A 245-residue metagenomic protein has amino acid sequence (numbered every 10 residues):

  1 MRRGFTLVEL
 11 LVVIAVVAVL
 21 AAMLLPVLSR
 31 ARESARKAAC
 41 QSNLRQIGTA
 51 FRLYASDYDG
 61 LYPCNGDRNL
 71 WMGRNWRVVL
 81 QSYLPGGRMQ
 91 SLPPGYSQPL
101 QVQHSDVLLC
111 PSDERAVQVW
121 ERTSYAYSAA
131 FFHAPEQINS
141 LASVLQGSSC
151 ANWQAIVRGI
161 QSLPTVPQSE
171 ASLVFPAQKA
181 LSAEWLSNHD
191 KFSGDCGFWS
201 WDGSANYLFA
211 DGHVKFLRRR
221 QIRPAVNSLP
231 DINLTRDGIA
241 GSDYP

Functional and structural regions predicted by a protein language model:
R2-R32: N-terminal single-pass transmembrane signal-anchor helix
M23, R32-N43: Juxtamembrane interface helices immediately C-terminal to a transmembrane segment
C40-P245: Short, well-structured segments within or immediately adjacent to enzyme catalytic domains that line ligand-binding
